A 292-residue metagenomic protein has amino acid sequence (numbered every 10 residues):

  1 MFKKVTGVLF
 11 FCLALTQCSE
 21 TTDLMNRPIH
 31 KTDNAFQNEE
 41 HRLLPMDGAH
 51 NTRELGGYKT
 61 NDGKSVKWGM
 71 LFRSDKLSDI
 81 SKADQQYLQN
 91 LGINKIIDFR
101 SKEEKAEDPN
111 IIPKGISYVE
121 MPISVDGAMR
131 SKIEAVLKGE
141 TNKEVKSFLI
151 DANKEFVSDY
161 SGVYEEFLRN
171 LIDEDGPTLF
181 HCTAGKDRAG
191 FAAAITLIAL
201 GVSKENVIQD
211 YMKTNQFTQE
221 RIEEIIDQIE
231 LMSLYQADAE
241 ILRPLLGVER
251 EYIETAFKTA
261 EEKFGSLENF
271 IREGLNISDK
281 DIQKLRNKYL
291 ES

Functional and structural regions predicted by a protein language model:
M1-T6: Bacterial N-terminal signal peptides that target proteins for export
C18-T178, A192-S292: Cys-dependent protein tyrosine phosphatase-like superfamily
H181: Catalytic nucleophile loop of clan PA
A184, R188-A189: Ser/Thr-glycine-rich phosphate-binding loops at phosphate-binding pockets of nucleotides, nucleotide cofactors
